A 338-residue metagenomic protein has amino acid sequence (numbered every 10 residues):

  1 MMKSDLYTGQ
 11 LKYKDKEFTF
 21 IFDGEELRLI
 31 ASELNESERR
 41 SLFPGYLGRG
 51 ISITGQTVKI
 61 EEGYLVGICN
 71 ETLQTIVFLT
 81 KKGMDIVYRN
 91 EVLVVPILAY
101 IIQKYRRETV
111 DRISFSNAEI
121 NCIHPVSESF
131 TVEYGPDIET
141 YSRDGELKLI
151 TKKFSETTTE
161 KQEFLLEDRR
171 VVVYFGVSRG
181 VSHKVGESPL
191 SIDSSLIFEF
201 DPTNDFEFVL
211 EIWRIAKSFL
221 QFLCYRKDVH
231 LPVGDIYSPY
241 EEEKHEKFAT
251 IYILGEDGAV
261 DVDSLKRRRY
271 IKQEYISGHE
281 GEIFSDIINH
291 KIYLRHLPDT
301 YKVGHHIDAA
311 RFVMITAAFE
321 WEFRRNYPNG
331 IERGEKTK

Functional and structural regions predicted by a protein language model:
K3, K12-E17, I21-R295, K302-H306: Charged, non-catalytic interaction/linker regions at domain boundaries that couple catalytic cores to substrate
T8-Q10: N-terminal intrinsically disordered, low-complexity regulatory segments of eukaryotic proteins
Y225-P232, R324-R333: Short, solvent-exposed secondary-structure capping/transition elements
P298-G330: Short, hydrophobic, well-ordered secondary-structure elements
E335-K338: Small-residue-rich helix-loop
